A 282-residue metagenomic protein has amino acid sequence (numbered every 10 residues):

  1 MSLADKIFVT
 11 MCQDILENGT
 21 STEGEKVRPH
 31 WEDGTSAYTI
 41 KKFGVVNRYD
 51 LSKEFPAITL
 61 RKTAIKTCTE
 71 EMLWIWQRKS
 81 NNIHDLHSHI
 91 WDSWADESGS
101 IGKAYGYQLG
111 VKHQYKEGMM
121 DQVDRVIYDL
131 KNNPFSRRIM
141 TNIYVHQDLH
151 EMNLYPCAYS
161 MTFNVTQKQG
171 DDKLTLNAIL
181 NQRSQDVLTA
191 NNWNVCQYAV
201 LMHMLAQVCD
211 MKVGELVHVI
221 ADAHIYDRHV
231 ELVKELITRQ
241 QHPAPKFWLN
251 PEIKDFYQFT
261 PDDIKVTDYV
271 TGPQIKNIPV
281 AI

Functional and structural regions predicted by a protein language model:
M1-I282: Terminal, non-catalytic protein-protein interaction segments that mediate quaternary/complex assembly
